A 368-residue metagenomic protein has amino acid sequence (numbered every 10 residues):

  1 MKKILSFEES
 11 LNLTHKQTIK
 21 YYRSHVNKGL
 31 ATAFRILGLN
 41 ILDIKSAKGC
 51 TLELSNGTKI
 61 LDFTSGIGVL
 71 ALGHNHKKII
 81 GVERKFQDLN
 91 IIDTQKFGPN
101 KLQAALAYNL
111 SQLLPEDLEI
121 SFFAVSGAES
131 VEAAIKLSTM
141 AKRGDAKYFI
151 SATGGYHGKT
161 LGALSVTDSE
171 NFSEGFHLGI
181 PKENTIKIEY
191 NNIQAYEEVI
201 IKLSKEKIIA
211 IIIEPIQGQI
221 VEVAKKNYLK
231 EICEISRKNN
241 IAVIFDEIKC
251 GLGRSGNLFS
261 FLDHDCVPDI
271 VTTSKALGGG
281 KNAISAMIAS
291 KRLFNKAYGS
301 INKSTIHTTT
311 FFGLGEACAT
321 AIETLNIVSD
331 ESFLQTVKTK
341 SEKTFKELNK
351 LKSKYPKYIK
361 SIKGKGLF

Functional and structural regions predicted by a protein language model:
M1-F368: Conserved N-terminal phosphate-binding loop of PLP-dependent enzymes in the Aspartate aminotransferase
